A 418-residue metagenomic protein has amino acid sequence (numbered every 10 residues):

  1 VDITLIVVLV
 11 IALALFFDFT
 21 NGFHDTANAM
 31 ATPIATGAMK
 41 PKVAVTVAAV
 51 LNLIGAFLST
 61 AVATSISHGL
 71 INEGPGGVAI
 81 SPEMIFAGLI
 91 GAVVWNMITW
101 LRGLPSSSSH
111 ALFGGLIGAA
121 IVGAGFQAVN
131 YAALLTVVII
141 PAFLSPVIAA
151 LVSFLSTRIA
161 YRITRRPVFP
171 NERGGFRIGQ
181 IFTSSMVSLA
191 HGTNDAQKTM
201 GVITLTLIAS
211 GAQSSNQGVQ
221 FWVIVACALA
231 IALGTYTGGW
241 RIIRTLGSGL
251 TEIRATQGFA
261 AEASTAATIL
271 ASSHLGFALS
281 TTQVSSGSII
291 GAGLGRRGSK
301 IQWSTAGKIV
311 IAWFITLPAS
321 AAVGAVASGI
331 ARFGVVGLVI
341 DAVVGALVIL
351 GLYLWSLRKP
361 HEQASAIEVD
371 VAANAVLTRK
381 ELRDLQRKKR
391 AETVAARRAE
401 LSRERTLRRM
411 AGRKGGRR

Functional and structural regions predicted by a protein language model:
V1-V394, E400-L401, R409, R413-R418: Multi-pass alpha-helical transmembrane bundle typical of ion/small-solute transporters and intramembrane aspartyl
